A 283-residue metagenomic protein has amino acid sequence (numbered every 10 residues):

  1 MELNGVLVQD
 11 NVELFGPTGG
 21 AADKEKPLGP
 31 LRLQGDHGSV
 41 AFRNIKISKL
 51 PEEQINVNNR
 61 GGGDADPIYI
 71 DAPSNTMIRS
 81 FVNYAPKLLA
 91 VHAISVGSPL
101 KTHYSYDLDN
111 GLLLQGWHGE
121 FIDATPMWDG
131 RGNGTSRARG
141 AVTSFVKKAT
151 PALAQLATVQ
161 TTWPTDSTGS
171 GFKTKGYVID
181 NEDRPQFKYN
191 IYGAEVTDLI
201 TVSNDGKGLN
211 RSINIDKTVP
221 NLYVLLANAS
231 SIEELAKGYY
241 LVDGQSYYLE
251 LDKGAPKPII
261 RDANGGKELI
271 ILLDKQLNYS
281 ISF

Functional and structural regions predicted by a protein language model:
M1-P73, R79-Y84: Carbohydrate-interacting regions of secretory-pathway proteins
K26, D180, N204, L272-D274: Surface-exposed coil/turn segments at beta-strand junctions on protein surfaces, enriched
L28, E195-L199, N264-E268: Short structured motifs
P51, K217-V219: Short, acidic/polar linear motifs in exposed loop/turn regions
V57-N210, Y223-Y247: Beta-strand-rich N-terminal accessory domains
F187-I191, I215, V224-L226, L273-F283: Short, hydrophobic/aromatic-enriched beta-strand segments in well-ordered soluble domains
L209-K217: Short, well-ordered beta-strand segments enriched in hydrophobic/aromatic residues
N221-Y223, A227-Q276: Trp/Gly-enriched beta-strand surface patches
